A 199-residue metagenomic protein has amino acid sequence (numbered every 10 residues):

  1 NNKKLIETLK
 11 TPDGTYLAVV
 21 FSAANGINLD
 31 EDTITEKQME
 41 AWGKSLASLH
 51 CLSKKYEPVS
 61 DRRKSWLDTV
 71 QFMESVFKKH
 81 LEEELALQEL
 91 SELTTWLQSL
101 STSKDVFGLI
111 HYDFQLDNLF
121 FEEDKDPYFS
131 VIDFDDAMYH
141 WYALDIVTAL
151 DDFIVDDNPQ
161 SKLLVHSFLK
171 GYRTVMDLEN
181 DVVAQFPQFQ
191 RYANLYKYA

Functional and structural regions predicted by a protein language model:
N1-E57: ATP-binding pocket architecture of kinase catalytic cores
N1-N2, E7, T15-V20, Q71 (+3 more regions): Structured catalytic core of nucleotide-sugar glycosyltransferases
N2-E7, P58-F72, V155-N158, V165-T174: Alpha-helical transmembrane segments of bacterial inner-membrane membrane proteins
G14, A18-E31, Q71-K78, Y192-A199: A glycine-centered beta->alpha junction motif in the catalytic cores of kinase/phosphotransferase enzymes
K37, N180-Q190: All-alpha amphipathic helical-bundle segments outside canonical DNA-binding/catalytic cores that form hydrophobic
R62-L100: Active-site catalytic-loop/activation-segment of kinase and kinase-like phosphoryl-transfer enzymes
T95-L144: Active-site acidic catalytic loop and adjacent metal/ATP-binding pocket of ATP-dependent phosphoryl transfer enzymes
Y142-D177, Y192-A199: Active-site activation/catalytic loop segments of kinase-like enzymes and analogous catalytic loops in related
